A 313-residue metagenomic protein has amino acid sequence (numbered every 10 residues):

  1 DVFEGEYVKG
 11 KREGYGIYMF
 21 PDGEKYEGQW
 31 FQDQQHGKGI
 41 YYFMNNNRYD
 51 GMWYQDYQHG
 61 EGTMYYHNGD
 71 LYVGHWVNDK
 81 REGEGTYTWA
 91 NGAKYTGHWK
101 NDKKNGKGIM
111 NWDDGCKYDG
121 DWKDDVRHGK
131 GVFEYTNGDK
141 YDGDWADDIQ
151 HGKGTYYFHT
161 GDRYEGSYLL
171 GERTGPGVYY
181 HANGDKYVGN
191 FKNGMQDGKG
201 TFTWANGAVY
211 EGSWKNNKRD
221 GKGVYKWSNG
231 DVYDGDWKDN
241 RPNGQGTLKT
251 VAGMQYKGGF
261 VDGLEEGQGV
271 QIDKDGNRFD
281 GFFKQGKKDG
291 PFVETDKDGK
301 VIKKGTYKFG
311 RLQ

Functional and structural regions predicted by a protein language model:
D1-Q313: Glycine/tyrosine- and acidic-biased, solvent-exposed loop/turn segments at the edges of beta-strands
